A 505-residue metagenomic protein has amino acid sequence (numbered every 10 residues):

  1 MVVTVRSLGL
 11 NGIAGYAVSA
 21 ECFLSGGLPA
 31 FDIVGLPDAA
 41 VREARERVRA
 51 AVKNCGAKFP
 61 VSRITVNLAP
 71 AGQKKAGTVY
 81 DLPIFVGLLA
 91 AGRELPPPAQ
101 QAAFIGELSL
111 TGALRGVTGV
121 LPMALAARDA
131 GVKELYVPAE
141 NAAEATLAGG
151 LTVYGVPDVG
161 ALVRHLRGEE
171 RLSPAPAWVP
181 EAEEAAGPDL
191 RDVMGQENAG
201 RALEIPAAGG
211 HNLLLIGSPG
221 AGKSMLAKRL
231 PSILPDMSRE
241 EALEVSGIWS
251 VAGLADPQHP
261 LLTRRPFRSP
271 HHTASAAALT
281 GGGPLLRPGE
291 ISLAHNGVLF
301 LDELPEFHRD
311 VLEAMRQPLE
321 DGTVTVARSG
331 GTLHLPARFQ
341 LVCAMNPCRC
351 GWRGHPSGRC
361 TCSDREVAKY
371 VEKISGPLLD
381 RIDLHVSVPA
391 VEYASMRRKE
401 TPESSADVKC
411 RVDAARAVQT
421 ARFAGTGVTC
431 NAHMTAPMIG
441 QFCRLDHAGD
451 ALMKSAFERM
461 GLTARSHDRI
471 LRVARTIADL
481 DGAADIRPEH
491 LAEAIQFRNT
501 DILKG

Functional and structural regions predicted by a protein language model:
M1-L214, S218-S224, A327, S466-H467 (+2 more regions): Peripheral, non-AAA+ core regions of ATP-driven protein-machinery
V18-L24, L279, D383-V386: Short beta-strand elements
V34-R45, K58-P60, N67-G77, L285-L286 (+1 more regions): Basic, amphipathic alpha-helical bundle interface domains used for macromolecular binding and assembly
T111, L301-H308, G351: Catalytic P-loop NTPase motifs of RecA-like helicase/translocase cores
E204, P260-L261, R265-P266, A276-L299 (+1 more regions): Conserved alpha-helical scaffold flanking the Walker A/P-loop in AAA+ ATPase domains
L215-D256: Walker A/P-loop
E240, W249-L279: Clamp-loader machinery-focused feature within the broader ASCE/P-loop NTPase space
N296, D302-E303, A314: Walker B catalytic acidic pair
